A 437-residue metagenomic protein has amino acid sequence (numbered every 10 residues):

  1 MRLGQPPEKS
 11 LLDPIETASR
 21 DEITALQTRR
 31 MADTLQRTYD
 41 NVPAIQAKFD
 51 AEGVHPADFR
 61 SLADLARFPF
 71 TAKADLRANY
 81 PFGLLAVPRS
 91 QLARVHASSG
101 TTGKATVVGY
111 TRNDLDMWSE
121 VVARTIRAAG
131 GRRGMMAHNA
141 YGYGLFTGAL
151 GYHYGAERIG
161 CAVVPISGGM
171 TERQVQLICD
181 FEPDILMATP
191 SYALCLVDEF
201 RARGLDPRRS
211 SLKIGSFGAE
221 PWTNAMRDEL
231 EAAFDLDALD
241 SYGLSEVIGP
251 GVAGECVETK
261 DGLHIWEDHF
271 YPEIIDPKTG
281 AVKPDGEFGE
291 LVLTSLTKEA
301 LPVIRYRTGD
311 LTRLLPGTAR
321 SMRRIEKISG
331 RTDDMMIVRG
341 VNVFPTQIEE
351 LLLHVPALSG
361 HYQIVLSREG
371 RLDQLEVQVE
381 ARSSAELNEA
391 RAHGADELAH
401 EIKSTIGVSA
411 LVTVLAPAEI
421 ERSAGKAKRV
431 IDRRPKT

Functional and structural regions predicted by a protein language model:
M1-A97, T102-E120, R124-A128, R132 (+6 more regions): Nucleotide 5′-phosphate-binding alpha/beta core
T38, S98-T101, A137, L186 (+4 more regions): Conserved S/T- and glycine-rich ATP-binding loop of Class I adenylate-forming
R112-T125, M136-C195: AMP-binding/adenylate-forming
I126-G131, G155, D206-P207: Glycine-rich helix-loop-beta junction characteristic of Rossmann-like nucleotide cofactor-binding loops
M136, R203-W222: Conserved helix-loop-beta element of the AMP-binding
L186, V292, L296-I406, G425: AMP-binding/adenylate-forming catalytic core of the ANL superfamily
A193-S211, D228-A232: Adenylate-forming
W222-T318: Conserved AMP-binding/adenylate-forming
